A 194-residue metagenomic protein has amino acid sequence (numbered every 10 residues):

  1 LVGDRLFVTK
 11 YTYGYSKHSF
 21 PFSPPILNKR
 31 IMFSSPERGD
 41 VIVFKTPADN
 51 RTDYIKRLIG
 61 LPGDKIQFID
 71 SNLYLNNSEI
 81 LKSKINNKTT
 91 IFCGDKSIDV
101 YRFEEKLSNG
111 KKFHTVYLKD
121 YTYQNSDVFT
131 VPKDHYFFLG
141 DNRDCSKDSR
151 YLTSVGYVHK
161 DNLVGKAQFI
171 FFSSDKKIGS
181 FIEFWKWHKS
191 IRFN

Functional and structural regions predicted by a protein language model:
V2-N194: Soluble "head" domains of membrane/secretory-pathway proteins
